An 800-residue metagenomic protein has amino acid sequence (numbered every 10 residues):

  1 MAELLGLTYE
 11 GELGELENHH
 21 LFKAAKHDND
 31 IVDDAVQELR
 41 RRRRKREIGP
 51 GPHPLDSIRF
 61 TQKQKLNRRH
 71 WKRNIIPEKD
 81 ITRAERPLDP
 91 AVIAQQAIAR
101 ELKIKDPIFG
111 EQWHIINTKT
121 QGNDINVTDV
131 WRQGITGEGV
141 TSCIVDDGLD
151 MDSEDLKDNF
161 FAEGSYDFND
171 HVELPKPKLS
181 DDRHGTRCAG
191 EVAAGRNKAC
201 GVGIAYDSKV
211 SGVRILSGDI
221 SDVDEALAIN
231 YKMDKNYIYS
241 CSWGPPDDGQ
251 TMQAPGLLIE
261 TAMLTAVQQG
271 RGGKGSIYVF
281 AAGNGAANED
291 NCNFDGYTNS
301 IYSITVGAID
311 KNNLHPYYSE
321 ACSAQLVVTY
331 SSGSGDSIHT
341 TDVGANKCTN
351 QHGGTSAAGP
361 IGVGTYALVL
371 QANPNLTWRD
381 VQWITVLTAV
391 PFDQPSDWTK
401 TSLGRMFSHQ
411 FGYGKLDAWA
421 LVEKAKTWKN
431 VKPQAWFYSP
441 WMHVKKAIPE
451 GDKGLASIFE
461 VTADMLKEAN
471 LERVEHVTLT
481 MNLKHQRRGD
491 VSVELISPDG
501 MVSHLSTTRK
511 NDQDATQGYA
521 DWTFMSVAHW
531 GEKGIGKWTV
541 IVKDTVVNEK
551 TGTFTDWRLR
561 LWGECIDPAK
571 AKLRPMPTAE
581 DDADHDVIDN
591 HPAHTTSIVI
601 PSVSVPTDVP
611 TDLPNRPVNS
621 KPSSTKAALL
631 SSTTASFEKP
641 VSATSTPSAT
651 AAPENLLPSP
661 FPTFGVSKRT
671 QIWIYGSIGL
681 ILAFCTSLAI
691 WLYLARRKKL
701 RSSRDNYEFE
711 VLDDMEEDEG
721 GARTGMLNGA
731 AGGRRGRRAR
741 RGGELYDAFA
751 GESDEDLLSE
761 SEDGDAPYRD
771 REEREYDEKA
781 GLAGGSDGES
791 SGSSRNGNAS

Functional and structural regions predicted by a protein language model:
R43-G139, E154-D155, V172, E260: Protease zymogen maturation seam
V127, V140, D147, M151 (+2 more regions): Subtilisin-like peptidase catalytic core
D146, D295-Q371, N375: Extracellular S/T/G-rich loop segment that most often corresponds to the catalytic His/Ser-adjacent loop
G283, K415-V491, R560-S677, L700-D705: Secreted peptidase-domain scaffold signal
N373-F407: An often Trp-containing, charged/polar helix-loop segment at the C-terminal end of enzyme catalytic cores
I541-E549: Short beta-strand-plus-loop segments that form exposed binding edges in beta-rich domains
W673-W691: Single-pass alpha-helical transmembrane segments
R701-S800: Intrinsically disordered, low-complexity terminal tails of fungal membrane proteins
